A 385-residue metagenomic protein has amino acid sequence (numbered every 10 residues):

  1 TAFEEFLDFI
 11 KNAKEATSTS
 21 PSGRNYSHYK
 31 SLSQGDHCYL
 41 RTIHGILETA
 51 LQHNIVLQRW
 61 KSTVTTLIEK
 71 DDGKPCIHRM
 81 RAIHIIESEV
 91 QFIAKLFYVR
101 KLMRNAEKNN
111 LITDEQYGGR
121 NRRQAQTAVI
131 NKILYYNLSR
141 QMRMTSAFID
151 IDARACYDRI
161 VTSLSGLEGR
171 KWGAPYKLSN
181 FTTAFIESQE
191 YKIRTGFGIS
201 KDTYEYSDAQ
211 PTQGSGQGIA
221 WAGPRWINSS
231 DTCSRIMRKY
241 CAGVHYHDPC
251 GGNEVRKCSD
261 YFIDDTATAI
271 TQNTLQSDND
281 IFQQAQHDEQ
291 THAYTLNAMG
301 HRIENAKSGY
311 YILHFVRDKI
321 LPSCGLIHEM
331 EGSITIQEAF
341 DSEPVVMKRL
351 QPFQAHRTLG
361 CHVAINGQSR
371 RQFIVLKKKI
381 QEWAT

Functional and structural regions predicted by a protein language model:
T1-T232: Conserved pre-catalytic core of RNA-dependent polymerases
S20, S62-T65, R81, Q116-G119 (+6 more regions): Catalytic palm active-site di-aspartate
Y39-A50, N54, F97-N105, A128-R140 (+4 more regions): Inter-domain linker/hinge segments that demarcate the starts of reverse transcriptase and RNase H-type modules
H78-I83, T203-G216, D248-D260, D278-T291 (+2 more regions): Glycine-rich, flexible loop segments associated with nucleotide phosphate handling
A155-G173, V255-F262, T266-T295, H314-G325 (+1 more regions): Catalytic palm subdomain of template-directed nucleic-acid polymerases, centered on the conserved carboxylate motif
Q189, I193, F197, R302-Q354: Short, conserved micro-motifs composed of acidic
N228-K239, H245: Helical scaffold of the NTase/Pol beta-like nucleotidyltransferase catalytic core
A339-T385: Basic, alpha-helical interaction scaffolds
